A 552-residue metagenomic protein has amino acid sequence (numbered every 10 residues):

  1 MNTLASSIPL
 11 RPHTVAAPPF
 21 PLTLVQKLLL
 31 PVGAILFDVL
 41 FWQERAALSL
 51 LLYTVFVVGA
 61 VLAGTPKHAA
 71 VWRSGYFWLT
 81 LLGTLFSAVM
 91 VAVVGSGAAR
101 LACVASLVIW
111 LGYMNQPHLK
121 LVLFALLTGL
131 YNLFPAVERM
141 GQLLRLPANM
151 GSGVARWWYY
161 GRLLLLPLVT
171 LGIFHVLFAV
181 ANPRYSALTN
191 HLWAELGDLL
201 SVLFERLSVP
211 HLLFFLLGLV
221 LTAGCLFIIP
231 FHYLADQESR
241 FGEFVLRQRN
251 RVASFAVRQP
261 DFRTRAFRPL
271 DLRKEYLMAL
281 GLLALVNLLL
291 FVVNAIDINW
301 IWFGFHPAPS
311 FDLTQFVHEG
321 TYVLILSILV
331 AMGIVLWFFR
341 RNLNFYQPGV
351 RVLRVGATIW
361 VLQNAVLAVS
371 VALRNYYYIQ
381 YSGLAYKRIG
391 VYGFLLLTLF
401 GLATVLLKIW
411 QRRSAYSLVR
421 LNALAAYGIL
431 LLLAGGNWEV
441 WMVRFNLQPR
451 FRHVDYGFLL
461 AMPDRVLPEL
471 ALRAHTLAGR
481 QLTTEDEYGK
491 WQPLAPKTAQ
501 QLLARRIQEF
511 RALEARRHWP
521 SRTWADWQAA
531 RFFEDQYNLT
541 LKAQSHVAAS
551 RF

Functional and structural regions predicted by a protein language model:
M1-K67: N-terminal signal-anchor module of multipass membrane proteins
S6-L24, T65-S74, L121, Q142-Y160 (+6 more regions): Juxtamembrane membrane-water interface segments of multi-pass membrane proteins, especially cytoplasmic-side
L40-H191, P210-S239: Transmembrane-helix bundle segments that line or gate the permeation/cavity pathway in multi-pass membrane proteins
Y159, G197-L213, S310-S327, L384-L395 (+1 more regions): Short aromatic-rich membrane-water interface segments that cap or initiate transmembrane helices in multi-pass membrane
V176-A194, F291-A308, V369-Y377, M442: Membrane-helix interface motif
I359-I409: Membrane-embedded alpha-helical segments of integral membrane proteins
L430-Y456: Hydrophobic alpha-helical transmembrane segments in integral membrane proteins
L460-F552: Extracytosolic and intramembrane catalytic regions of membrane-associated proteins in envelope/secretory systems
